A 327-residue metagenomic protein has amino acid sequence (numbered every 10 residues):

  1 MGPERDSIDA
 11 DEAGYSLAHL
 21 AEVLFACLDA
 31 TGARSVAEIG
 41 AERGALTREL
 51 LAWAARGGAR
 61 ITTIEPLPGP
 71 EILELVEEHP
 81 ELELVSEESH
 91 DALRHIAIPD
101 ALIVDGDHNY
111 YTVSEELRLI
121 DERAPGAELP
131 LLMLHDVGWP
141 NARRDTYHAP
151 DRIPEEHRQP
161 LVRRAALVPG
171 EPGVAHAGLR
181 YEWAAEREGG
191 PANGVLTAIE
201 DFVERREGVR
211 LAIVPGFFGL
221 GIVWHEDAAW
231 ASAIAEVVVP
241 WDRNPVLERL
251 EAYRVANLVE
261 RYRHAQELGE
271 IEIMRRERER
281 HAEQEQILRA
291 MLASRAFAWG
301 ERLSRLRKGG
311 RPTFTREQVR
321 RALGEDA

Functional and structural regions predicted by a protein language model:
M1-S16: Class I SAM-dependent transferase core
G14-L93: SAM cofactor-binding core of SAM-dependent methyltransferases, primarily the Rossmann-like beta-alpha-beta module
R34, D100, P130: Conserved acidic residues
A41, E65-L67, G106-D107, H135-W139: Short strand-turn motif at the edge of the Rossmann-like AdoMet-binding core
H95-L102: A short acidic, Gly/Pro-enriched loop at the edge of an enzyme's catalytic core that lines a small-molecule cofactor
Y111-A231, D242-V255: C-terminal substrate-binding/active-site "lid" region of AdoMet-derived donor-dependent transferases
E236-A327: Boundary detector for helix-to-coil junctions that initiate low-complexity/charged tails
